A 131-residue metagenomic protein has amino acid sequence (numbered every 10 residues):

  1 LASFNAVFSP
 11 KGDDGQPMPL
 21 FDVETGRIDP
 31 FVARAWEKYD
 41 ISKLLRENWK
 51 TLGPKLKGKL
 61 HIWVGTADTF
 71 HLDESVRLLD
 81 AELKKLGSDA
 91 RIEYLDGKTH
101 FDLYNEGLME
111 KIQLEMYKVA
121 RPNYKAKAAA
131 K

Functional and structural regions predicted by a protein language model:
L1-K55, T69-F70, K85: Accessory cap/linker subdomain of secreted extracellular hydrolases
L60-K131: C-terminal catalytic histidine-bearing segment of alpha/beta-hydrolase fold enzymes
